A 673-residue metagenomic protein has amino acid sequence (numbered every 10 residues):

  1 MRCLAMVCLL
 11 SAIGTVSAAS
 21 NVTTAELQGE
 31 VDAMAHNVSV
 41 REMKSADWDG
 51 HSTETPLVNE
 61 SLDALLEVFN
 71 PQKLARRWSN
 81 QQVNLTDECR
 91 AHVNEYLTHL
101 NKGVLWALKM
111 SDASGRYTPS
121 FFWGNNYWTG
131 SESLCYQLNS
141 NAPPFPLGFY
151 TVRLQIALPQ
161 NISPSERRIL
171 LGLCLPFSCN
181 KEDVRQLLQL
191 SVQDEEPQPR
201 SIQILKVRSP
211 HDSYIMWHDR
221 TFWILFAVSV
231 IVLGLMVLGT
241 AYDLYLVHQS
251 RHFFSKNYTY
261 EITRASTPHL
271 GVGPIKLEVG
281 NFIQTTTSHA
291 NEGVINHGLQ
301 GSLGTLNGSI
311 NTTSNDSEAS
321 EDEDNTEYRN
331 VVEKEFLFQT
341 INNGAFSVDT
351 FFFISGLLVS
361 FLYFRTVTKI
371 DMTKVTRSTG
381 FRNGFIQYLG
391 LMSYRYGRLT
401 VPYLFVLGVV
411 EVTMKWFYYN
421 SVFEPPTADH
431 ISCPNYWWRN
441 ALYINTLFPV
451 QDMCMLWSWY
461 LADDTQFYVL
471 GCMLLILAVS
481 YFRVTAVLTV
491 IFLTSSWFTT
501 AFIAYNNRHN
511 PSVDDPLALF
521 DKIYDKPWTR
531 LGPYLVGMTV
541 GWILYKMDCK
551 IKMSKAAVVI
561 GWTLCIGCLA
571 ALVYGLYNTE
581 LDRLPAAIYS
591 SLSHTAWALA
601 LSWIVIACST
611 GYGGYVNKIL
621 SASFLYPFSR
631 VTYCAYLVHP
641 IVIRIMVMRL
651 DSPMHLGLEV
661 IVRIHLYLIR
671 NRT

Functional and structural regions predicted by a protein language model:
R2-V348, F352-L358, L362-F364, T368 (+10 more regions): Exoplasmic/lumenal regions adjacent to the first transmembrane segment of eukaryotic integral membrane proteins across
Y214, G239-P268, D316-S320, T326 (+5 more regions): Helix-loop boundary elements of multi-pass alpha-helical membrane proteins
F222-Y242, S495, G567-A571, A596-A600 (+1 more regions): Single-pass alpha-helical transmembrane segments
V228-S229, F346-I354, T400, S458-V469 (+5 more regions): Membrane-embedded alpha-helical segments of multi-pass membrane proteins, especially the transmembrane helices
D322-L337, H430-D452: Extracytosolic (periplasmic/ER-lumenal) interhelical loops and adjacent juxtamembrane/interface segments of multi-pass
V367, N383-Q387, N435-M455, W459-A462 (+1 more regions): Aromatic-enriched alpha-helical transmembrane segments of multi-pass intramembrane proteins
R530, Y534, M538-V540, I560-T673: Alpha-helical transmembrane segments of multi-pass integral membrane proteins
